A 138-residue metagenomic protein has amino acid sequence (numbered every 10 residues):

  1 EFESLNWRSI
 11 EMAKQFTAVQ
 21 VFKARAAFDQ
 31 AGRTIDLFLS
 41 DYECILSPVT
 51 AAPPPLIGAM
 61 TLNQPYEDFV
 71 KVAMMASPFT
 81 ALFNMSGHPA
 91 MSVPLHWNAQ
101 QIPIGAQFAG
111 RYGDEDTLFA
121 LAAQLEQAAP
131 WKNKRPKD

Functional and structural regions predicted by a protein language model:
E1-D36, A52, S92-I102: Short helix-loop capping/hinge segments that flank enzyme active sites or metal/cofactor-binding pockets
F22-A26, R33, D41, N84-D138: Structural helix-boundary/capping segments
K23, P55-S77: Short, surface-exposed loop/helix-turn segments at secondary-structure junctions that function as lids/hinges flanking
I35-L37, D68-V93: Small-aliphatic-rich amphipathic alpha-helix that forms the alpha element of a beta-alpha
V49: Substrate-recognition/cap regions that form aromatic- and gly/pro-loop-enriched pockets for small-molecule ligands
P53-P54, E115: Short, acidic Gly/Pro/Ser/Thr-rich loop/turn segments
